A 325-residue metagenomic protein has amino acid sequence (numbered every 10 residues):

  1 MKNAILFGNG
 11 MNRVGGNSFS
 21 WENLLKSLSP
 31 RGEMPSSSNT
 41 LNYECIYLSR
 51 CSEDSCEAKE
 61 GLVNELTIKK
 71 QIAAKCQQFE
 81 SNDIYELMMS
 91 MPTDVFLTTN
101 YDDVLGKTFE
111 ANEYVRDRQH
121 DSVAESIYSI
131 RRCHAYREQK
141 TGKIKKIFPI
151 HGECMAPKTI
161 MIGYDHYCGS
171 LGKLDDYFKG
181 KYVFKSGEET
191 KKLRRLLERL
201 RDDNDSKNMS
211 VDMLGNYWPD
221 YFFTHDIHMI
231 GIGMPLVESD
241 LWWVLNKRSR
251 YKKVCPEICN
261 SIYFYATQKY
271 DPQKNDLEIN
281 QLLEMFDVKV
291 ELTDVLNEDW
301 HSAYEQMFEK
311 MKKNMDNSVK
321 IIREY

Functional and structural regions predicted by a protein language model:
M1-E22, S27, D83-Y85, M91-P92 (+3 more regions): SIR2/sirtuin-family catalytic core signature
M1-Q119, H151, P235, E298-A303 (+1 more regions): Gly/serine-rich nucleotide phosphate-binding loop at the start of the catalytic core of nucleotide/ADP-ribose-handling
G16, S55-A58, M155-I160, R250-K252: Short helix-capping/linker segments at secondary-structure and domain boundaries
M34-L41, I127-Y128, Y177-F184, E257-Y263 (+1 more regions): Short C-terminal domain-edge/linker segments immediately following a structured domain
N64-L66, Y167-L174, R248-R250: Charged, low-complexity, helix-prone segments enriched in Lys/Glu/Asp/Gln
Q77-F79, I130-R131, M209-V211: Short linear interaction motifs
M88-K185, Y221, D226: Extended, H/D-rich, highly charged conserved domains that either
K173-F222: Acidic, metal/cofactor-coordinating or nucleic-acid-engaging core segments within structured domains
